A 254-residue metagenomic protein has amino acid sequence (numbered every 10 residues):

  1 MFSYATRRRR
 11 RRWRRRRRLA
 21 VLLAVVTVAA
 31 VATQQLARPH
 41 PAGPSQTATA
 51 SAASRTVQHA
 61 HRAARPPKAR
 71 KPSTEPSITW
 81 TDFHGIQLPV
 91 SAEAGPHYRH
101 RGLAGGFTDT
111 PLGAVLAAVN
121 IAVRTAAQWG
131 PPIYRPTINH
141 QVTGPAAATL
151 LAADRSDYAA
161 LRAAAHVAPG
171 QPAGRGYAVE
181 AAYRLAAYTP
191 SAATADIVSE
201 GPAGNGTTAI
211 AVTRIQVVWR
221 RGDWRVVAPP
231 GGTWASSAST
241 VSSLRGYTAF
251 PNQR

Functional and structural regions predicted by a protein language model:
S3-R8, A163-P202: Surface-exposed, charged secondary-structure patches
A5-V25: N-terminal export and membrane-targeting signals
V21, P39-H40, T208-A211, A228-R254: Low-complexity, intrinsically disordered terminal/linker segments enriched in charged and Gly/Pro repeats
V25-L116, N120: Juxtamembrane and targeting peptides
W80-E93, V212-S242: Short beta-strand edge/turn micro-motifs at domain boundaries
I86-L161: Core segments of small alpha/beta cavity-forming domains
V179-E180, T207-R214: Short, surface-exposed coil-to-beta transition loops
E200-G204, T233-W234: Solvent-exposed loop/turn segments at secondary-structure junctions within structured extracellular/periplasmic domains
